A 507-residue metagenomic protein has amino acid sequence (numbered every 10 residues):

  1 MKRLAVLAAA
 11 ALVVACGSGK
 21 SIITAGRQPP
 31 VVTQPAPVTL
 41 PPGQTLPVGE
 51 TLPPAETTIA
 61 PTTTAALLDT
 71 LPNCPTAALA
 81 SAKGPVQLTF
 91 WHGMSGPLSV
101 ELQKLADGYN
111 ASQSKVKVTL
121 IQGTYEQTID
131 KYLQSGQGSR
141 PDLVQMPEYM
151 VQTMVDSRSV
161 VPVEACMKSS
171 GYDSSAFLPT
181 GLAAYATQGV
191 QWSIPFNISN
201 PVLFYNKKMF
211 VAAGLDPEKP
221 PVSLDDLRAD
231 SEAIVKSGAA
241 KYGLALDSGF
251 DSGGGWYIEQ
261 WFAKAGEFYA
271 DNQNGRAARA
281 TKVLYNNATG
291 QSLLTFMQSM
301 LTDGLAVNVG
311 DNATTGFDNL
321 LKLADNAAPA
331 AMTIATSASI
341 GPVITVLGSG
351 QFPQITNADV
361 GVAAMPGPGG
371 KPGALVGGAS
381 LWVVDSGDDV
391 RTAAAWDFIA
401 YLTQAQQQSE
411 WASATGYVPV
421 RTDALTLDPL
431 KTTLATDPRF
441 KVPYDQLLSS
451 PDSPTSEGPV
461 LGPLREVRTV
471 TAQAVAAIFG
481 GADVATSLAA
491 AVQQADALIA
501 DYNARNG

Functional and structural regions predicted by a protein language model:
A60-P61, L67, V211, L448-G507: Conserved C-terminal helix/tail region of periplasmic/extracytoplasmic solute-binding proteins
L67-S81, E148-V202, Y257, W261-K264 (+1 more regions): Hinge/lid segment of periplasmic solute-binding proteins
G84-S95, V116-I121, L143, W192 (+2 more regions): Short, well-ordered beta-strand elements
K104, G108-F177, A212-D216, L320-A324 (+3 more regions): Extracytoplasmic "Venus flytrap"/periplasmic binding protein-like
T187-F196, P201, D226-K282: Extracytoplasmic/periplasmic solute-binding protein
A213, T302-L305, G348-V418: Extracytoplasmic/periplasmic substrate-recognition and gating elements
D230-E232, G275-D311, G361, M365: Glycine-centered hinge/linker elements that transmit conformational signals in sensory and ligand-binding systems
N357-A364, S413-E466, Q473, G507: Long, aromatic- and glycine/proline-rich binding clefts that accommodate carbohydrate-like moieties
